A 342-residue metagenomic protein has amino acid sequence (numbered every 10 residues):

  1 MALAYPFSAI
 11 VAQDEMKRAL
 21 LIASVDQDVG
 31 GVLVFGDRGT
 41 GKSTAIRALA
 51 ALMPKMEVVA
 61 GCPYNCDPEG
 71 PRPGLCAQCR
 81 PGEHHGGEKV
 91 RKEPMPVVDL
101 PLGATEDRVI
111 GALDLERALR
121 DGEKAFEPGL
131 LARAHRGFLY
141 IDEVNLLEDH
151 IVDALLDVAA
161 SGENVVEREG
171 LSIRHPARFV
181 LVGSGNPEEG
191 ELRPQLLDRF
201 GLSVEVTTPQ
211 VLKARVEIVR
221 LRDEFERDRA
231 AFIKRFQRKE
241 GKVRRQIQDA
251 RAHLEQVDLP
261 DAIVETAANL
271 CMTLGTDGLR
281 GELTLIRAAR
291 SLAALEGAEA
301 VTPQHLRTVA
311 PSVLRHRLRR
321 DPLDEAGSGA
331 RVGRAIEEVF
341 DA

Functional and structural regions predicted by a protein language model:
M1-Q210: Conserved ASCE/P-loop NTPase catalytic core
V29, N164, E224, L295 (+1 more regions): Conserved hydrophobic residue
L52, M56, R222-E226, S312-H316: Phosphate/oxyanion-binding loops and surfaces in catalytic or ligand/nucleic-acid-binding neighborhoods
L100, A118, V166, P176 (+5 more regions): Hydrophobic/basic alpha-helical segments enriched in Actinobacteria
E106-G111, L192-R251: Conserved AAA+ ATPase core "coupling" helix
V144-L147, L259, V301: Alpha-helical hairpin
A230-E282: Conserved AAA+ ATPase small/helical "lid" subdomain
T266-R287, S291-A342: C-terminal engagement/docking regions of AAA+ P-loop ATPases
